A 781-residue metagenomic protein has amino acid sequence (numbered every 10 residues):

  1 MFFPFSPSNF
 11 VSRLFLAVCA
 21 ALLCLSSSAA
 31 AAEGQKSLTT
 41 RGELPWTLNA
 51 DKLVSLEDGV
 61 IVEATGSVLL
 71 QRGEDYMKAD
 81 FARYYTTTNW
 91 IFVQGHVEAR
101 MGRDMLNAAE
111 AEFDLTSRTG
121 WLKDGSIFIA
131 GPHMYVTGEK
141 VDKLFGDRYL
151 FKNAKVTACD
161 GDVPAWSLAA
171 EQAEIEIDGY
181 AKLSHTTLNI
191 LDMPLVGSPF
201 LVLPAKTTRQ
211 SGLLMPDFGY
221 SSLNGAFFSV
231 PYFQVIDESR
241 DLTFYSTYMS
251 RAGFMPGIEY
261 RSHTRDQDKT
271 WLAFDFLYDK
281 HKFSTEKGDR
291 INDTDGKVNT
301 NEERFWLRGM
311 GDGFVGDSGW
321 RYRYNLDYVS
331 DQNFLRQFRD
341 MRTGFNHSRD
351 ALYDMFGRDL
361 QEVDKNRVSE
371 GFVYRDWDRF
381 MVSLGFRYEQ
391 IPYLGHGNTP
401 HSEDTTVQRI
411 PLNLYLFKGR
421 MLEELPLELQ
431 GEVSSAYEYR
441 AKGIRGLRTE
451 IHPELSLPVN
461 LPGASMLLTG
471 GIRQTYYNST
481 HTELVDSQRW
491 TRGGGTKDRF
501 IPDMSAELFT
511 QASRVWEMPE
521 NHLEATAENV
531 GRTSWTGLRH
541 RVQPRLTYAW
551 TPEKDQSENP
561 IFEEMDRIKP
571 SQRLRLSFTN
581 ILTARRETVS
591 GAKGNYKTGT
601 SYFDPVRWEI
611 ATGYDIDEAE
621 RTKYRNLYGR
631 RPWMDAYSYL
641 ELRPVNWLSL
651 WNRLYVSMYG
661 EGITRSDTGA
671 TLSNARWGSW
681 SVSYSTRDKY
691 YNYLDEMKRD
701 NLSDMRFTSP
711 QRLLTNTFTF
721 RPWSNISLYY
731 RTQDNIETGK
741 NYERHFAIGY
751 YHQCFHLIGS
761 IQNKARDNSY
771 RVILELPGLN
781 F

Functional and structural regions predicted by a protein language model:
M1-S12: N-terminal secretory signal peptides that target proteins for export/translocation
F2, A29-A30: Alpha-helical interface/anchor segments and their boundary "cap" residues
R13-S26: Bacterial N-terminal signal peptides
A31-F145, V230, Q234, R342-H347: Post-signal-peptide, soluble extracytosolic/periplasmic N-terminal scaffold domains of envelope/secretory systems
N49, K78, A169, N741-R744: Short, surface-exposed coil-to-beta transition loops
D104, E110-G120, I127-L150, A154-V156 (+4 more regions): Outer-membrane beta-barrel proteins and related beta-barrel translocases across Gram-negative bacteria
